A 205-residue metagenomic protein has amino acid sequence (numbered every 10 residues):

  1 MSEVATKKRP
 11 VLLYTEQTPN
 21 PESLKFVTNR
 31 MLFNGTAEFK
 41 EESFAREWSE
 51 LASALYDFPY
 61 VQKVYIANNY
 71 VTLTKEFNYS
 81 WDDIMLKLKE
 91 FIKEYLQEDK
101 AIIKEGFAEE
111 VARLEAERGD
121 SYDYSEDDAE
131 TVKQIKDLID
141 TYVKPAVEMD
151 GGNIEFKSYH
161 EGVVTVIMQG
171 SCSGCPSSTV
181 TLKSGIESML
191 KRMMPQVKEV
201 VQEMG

Functional and structural regions predicted by a protein language model:
M1-G205: Domain-level signature for proteins that mediate thiol-based redox and metal-cofactor handling
